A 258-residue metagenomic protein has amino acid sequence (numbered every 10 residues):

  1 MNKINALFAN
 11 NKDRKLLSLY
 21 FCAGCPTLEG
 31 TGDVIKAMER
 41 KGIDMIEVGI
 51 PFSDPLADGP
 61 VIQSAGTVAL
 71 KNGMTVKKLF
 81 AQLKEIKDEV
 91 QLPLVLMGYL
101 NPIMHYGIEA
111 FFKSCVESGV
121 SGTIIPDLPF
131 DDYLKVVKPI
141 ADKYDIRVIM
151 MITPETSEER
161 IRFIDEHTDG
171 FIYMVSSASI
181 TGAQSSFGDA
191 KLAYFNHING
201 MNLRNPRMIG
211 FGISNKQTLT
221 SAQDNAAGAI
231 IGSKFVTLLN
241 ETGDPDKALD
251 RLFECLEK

Functional and structural regions predicted by a protein language model:
M1-N10, S53-I62, M74-K84, I103-E109 (+5 more regions): Active-site-adjacent beta->alpha loops and helix N-cap segments on the catalytic face of soluble alpha/beta enzymes
M1-Q91, H105-I108, E166-T168, D244-R251: Conserved N-terminal beta1-alpha1 strand-loop-helix module at the mouth
L17-F21, I46-V48, L94-G98, T123-I125 (+4 more regions): Hydrophobic faces of well-ordered beta-strands that scaffold small-molecule active sites in alpha/beta enzyme cores
L28-M38, T156-H167, I213-A229: Catalytic cores of alpha/beta
M45-D54, V120-D132, I172-A183, N225-D244: Glycine-rich phosphate-binding active-site loops on the catalytic face of alpha/beta enzymes
V61-V95, P139-T153, D189-R207, A248-K258: Alpha-helix-loop-beta-strand connector modules within alpha/beta enzyme cores
K71-M74, G119-Y133, R147-T156, V175: Catalytic beta/alpha-barrel core
Y144-G182: Histidine/lysine/aspartate-rich catalytic loop segments that bind and position anionic ligands
